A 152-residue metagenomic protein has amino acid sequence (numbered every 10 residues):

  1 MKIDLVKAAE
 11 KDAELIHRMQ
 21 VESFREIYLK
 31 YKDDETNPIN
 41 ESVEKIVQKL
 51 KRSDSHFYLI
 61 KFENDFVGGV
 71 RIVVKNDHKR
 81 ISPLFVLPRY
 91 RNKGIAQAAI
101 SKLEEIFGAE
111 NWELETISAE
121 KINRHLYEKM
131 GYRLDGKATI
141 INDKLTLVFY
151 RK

Functional and structural regions predicted by a protein language model:
I3-R18: A short beta-loop-alpha structural element at the N-terminal edge of CoA-dependent acyl/N-acetyltransferase catalytic
V21-V47: Conserved GNAT-fold acetyl-CoA-binding loop/helix
K45-L59: A short helix-loop-beta-strand connector motif used in the catalytic cores of GNAT acetyltransferases and, in some
L59, D65-V73, R80-F85: Conserved beta-strand in the GNAT
I81-S82, N92-L103: Glycine-rich acyl-CoA binding loop
L84-R91, T116-S118: A short, internal acetyl-CoA/4′-phosphopantetheine-binding micro-motif in the GNAT/acyltransferase core
Q97-A98, K102, A119-G136, N142: Conserved active-site alpha-helix within GNAT-family acetyltransferase domains
E105-S118: Conserved GNAT acetyl-CoA-binding A-motif
